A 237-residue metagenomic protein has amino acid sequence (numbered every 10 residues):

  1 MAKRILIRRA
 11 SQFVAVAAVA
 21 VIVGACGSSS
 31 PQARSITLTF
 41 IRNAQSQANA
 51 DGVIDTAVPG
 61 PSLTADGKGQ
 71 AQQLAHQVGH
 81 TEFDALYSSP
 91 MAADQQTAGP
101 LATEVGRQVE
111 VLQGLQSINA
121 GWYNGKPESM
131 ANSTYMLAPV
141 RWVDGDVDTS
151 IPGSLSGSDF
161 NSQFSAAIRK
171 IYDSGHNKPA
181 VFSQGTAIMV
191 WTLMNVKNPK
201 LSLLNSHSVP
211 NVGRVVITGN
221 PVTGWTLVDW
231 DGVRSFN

Functional and structural regions predicted by a protein language model:
A2-V14: Bacterial N-terminal signal peptides that target proteins for export
I22-A25: C-terminal motif of bacterial Sec signal peptides marking the signal peptidase cleavage site
G27-S29: Bacterial signal peptide processing site
A33-V111: Active-site-proximal alpha-helix that buttresses catalytic centers in soluble enzyme cores
L38, N177-S183: Generic beta-sheet signal
S62, T103-Q163: Phosphate-handling substructures
P199-T226: Domain-level recognition of soluble alpha/beta enzyme cores, biased toward histidine phosphatases/phosphomutases
V228-N237: Short, solvent-exposed aromatic-acidic interface loops
